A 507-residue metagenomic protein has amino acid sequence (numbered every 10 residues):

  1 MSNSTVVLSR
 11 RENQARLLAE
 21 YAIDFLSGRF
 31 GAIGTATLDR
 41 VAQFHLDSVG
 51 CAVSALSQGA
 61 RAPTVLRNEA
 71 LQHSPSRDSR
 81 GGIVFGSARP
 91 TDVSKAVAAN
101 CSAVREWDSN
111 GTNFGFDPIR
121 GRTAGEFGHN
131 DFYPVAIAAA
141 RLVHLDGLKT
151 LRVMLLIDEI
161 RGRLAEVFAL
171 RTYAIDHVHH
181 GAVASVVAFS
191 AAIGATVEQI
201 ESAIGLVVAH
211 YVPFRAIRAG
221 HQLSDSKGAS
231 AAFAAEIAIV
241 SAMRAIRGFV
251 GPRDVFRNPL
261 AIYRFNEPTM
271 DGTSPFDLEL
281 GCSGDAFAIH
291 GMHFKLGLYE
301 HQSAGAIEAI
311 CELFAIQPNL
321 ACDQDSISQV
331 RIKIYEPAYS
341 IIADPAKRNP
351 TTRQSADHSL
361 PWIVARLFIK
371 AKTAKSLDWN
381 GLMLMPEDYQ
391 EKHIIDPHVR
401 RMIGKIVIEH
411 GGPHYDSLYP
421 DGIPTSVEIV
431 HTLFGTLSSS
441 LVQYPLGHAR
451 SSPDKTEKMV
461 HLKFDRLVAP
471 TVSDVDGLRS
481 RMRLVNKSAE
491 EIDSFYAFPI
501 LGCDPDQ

Functional and structural regions predicted by a protein language model:
M1-G125, S226-E236, M243-Q507: Terminal-appendage/accessory-domain detector
T35, A42, G121-Y133, L142 (+5 more regions): Conserved, well-structured ligand/cofactor-binding cores
A52-A55, V135-V143, V186-A192, S241-A245 (+2 more regions): Well-ordered alpha-helical scaffold segments within catalytic/enzyme domains
N100-E159: Hydrophobic alpha-helical hairpins/lids featuring a short glycine-rich hinge
H129-I137, G181-A188, A235-V240, S303-I307 (+1 more regions): Well-ordered alpha-helical segments within folded domains of soluble proteins
Y133, E159, A209-P213, G281-D285 (+1 more regions): Short connector loops/turns at beta-strand edges and beta->alpha or beta->beta junctions
A140-E236, V240, D254, P259: Glycine-rich, mobile lid/loop segments that gate access to catalytic sites or pores
